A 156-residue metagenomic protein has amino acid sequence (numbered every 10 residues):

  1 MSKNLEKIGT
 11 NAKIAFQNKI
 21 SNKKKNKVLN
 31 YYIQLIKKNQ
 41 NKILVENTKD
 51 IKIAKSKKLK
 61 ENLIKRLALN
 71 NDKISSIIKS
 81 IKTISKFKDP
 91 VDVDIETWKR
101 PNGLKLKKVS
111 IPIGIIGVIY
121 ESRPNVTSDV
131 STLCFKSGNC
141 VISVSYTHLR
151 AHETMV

Functional and structural regions predicted by a protein language model:
M1-L106, L133: N-terminal Rossmann-like NAD(P)+-binding subdomain of aldehyde/semialdehyde dehydrogenases
K99-I113, G117-V141, L149-R150: Substrate-binding/gating loop at the entrance of the active-site cleft, primarily in PLP-dependent aminotransferase-like
S145: Conserved glycine-bearing catalytic or ligand-binding loops at nucleotide- and phosphate-handling centers of large
H148-V156: Single conserved hydrophobic/aromatic residue that forms the stacking wall/gate of nucleotide- or nucleobase-binding
